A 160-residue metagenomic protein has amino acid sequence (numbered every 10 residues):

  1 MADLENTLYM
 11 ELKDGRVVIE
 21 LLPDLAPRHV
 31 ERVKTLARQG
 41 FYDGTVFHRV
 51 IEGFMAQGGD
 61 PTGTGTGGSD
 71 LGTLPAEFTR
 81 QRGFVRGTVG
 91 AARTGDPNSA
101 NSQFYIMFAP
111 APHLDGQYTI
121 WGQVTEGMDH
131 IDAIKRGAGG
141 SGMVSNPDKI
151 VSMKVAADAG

Functional and structural regions predicted by a protein language model:
M1-G160: Cyclophilin-like peptidyl-prolyl cis-trans isomerases
